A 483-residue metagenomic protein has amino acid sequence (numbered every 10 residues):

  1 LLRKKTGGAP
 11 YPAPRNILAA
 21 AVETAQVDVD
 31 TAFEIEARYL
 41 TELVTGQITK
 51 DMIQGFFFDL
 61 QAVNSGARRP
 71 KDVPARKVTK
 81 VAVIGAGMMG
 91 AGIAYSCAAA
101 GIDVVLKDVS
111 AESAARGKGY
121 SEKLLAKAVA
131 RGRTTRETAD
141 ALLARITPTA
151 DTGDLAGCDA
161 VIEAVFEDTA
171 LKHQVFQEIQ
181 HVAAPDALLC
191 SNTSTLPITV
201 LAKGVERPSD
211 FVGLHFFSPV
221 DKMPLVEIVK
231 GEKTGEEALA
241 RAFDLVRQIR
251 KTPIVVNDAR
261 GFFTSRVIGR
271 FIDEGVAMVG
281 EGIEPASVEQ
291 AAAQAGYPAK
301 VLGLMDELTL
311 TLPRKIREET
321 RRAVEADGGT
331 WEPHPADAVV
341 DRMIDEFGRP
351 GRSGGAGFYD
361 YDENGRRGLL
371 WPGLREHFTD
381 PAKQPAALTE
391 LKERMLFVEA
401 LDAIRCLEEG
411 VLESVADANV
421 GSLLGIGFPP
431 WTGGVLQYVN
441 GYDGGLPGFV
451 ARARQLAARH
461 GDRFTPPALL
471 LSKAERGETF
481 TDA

Functional and structural regions predicted by a protein language model:
L1-A483: N-terminal glycine-rich phosphate-binding loop for ADP-containing cofactors
